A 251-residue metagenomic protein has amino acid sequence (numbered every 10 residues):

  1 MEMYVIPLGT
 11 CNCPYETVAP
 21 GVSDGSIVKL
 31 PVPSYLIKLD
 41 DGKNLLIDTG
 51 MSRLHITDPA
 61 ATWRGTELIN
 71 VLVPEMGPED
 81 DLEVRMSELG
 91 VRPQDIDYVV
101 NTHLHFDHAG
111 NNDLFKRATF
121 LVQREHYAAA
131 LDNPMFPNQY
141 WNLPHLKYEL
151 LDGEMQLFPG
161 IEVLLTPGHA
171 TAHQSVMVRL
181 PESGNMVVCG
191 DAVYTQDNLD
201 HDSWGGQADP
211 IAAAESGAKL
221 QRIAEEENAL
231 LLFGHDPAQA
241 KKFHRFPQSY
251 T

Functional and structural regions predicted by a protein language model:
E2, T10-E83, S175-G190: Conserved beta-strand hairpin/beta-sheet module of binuclear metal-dependent hydrolase folds, prominently
V22, V122, P134, L199 (+1 more regions): C-terminal/domain-terminus segments
T49-M51, H103-L104, G234-P237: Short, well-ordered beta-to-alpha junction loops that form the rim of enzyme active sites and present histidine/acidic
A61-I69, Q196-G206, Q248-T251: Short glycine/proline- and charge-enriched loop/turn segments that cap or connect secondary-structure elements
V73-D97, L114, T119-L165, A170 (+1 more regions): Metallo-beta-lactamase
I96-D107: Metallo-beta-lactamase
G110-K116, K242-R245: Metal-dependent catalytic neighborhoods of phosphoester/phosphodiester hydrolases
N138-Y140, E154-M155, E162-P167, T171-R245: Metallo-beta-lactamase
